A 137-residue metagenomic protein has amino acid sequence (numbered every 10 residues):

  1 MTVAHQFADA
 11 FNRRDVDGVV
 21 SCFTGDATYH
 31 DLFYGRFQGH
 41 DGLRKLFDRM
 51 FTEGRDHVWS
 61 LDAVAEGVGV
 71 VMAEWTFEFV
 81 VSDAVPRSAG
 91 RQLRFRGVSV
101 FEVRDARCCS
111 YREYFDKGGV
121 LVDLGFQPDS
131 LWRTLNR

Functional and structural regions predicted by a protein language model:
M1-A4, H40-L43, R94: A structural signal for well-ordered alpha-helical scaffolds and beta->alpha junctions
M1-G25, L131-R137: Short, low-complexity N-terminal intrinsically disordered segments enriched in polar/charged residues
D15, Q38-G39, D116, Q127: Helix N-cap and loop-to-helix transition residues
V16-G69: A solvent-exposed, acidic/Ser-Thr-rich amphipathic alpha-helical stretch
D48-R137: A beta-strand edge to alpha-helix "cap/lid" segment located at domain peripheries
